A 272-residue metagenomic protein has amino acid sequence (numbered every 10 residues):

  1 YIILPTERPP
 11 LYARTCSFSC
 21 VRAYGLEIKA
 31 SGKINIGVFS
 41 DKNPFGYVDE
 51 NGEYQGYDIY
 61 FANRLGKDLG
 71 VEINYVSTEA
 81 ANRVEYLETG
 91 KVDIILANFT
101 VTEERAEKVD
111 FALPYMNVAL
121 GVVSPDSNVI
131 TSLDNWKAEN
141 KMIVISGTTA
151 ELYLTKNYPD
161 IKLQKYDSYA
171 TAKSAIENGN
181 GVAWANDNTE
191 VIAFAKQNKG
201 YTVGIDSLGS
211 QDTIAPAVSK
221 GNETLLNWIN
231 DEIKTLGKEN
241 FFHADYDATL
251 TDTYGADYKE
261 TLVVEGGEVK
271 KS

Functional and structural regions predicted by a protein language model:
R22-A23, T149-Y166, V203-S207, I233-S272: Ligand-binding clefts/hinges and TM-proximal coupling segments of bilobed small-molecule sensing domains
A23-N98: Extracytoplasmic small-molecule ligand-binding "clamshell" domains of the periplasmic binding protein/Venus flytrap
F45-Y60, L133-N135, T261-S272: Short, solvent-exposed loop/beta-turn-alpha elements that line the ligand-binding surface or hinge of extracytoplasmic
V48-D49, A62-V71, A150-D167, A195-K196 (+1 more regions): Ligand-binding cleft/hinge of the Venus flytrap
N74-E85, S146, Q164-N178: Short helix-initiation/N-cap motifs at beta->coil->alpha
E85, F99-E107, K156, E177-Q211: A ligand-binding cleft/hinge motif common to bilobed small-molecule-binding domains
M116-D126, N188, I192-I233, D252-K271: Periplasmic-binding protein-like
S124-M142: Flexible hinge/capping segments at coil-to-helix
